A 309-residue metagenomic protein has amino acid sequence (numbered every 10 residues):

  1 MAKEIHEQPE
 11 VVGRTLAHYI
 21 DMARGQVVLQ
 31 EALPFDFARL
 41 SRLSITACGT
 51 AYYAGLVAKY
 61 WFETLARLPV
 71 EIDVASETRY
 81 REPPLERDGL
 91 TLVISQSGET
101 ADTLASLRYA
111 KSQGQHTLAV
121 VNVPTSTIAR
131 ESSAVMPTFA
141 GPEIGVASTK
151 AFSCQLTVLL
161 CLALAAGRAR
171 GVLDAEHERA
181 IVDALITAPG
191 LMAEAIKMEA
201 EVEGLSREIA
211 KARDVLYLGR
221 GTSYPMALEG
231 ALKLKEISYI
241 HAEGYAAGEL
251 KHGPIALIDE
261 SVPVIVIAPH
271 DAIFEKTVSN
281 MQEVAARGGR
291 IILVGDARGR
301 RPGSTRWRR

Functional and structural regions predicted by a protein language model:
E7-S44, Q113, A134-P263: Active-site phosphate/pyrophosphate-binding segments
F35-T187, I267-W307: Glycine-rich phosphate-binding loops that contact phosphosugars or nucleotide phosphates
